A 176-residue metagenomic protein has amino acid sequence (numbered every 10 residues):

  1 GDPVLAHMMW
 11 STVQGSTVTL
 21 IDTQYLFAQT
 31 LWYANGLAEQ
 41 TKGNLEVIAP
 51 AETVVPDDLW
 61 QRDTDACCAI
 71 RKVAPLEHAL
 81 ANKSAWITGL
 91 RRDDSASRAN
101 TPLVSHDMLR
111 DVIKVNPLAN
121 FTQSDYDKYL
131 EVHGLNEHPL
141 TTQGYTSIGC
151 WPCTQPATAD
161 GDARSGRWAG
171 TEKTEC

Functional and structural regions predicted by a protein language model:
G1-C176: Nucleotide-activated chemistry modules centered on ATP-dependent adenylation/adenylyltransferase
